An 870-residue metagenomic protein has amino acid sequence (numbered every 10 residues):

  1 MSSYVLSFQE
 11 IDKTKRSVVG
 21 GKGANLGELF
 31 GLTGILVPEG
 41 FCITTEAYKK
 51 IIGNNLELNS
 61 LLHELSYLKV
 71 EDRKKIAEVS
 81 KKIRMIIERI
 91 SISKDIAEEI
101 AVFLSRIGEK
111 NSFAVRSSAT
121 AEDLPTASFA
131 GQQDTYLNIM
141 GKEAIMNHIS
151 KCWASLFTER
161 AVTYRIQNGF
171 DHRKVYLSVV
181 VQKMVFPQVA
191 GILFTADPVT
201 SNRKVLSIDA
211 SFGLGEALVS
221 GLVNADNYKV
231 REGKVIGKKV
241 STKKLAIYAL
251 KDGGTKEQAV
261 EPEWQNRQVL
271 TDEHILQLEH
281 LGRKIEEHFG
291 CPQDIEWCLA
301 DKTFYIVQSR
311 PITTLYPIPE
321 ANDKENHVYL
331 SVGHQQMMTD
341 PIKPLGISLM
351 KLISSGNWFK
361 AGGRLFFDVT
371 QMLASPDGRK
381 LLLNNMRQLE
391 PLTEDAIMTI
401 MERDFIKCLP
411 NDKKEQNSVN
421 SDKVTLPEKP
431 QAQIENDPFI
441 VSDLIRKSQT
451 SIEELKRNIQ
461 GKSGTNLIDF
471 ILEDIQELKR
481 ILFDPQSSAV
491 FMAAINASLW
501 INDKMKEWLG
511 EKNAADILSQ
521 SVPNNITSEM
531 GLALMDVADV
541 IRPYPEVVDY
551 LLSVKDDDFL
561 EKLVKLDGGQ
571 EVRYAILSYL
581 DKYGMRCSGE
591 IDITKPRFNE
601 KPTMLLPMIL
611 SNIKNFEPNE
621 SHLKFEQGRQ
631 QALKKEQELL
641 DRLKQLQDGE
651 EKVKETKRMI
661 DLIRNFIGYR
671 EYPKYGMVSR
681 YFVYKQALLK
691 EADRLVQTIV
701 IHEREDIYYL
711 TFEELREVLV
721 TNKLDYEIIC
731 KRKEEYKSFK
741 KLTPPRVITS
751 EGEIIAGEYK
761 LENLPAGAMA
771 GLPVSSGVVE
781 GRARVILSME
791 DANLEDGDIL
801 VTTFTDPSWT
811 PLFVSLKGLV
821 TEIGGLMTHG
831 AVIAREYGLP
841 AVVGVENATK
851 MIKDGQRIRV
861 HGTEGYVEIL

Functional and structural regions predicted by a protein language model:
M1-V180, V189, N266-E273, L278-E287 (+6 more regions): N-terminal beta-alpha lobe that positions the nucleotide/phosphoryl donor in ATP/NTP-coupled carboxylate activation
V18-Y48, A114-I145, M184-Y228, Q293-T313 (+2 more regions): Conserved phosphate/anionic-ligand binding catalytic regions in large, soluble enzymes, centered on
N25-L26, Q293-W297, F405, S448-S451 (+6 more regions): Extended, hydrophobic alpha-helical segments in both membrane/secreted and soluble proteins
I35-L36, F41, S112-A114, S178-V179 (+10 more regions): Structural motif
N55-L58, L278, P292-Q293, D301-P317 (+3 more regions): Acidic, glycine-rich flexible loop/linker segments
K74-E98, V102, S112, E287-Q293 (+5 more regions): Contiguous hydrophobic, helix-prone segments at protein termini that mediate membrane targeting/anchoring
A130-T163, F186-G254, V307-G356, N384 (+3 more regions): Extended active-site and interfacial segments that coordinate phosphate-rich ligands in large catalytic machineries
N138-K174, Q265-D272, L276-L278, P311 (+1 more regions): Amphipathic alpha-helical
